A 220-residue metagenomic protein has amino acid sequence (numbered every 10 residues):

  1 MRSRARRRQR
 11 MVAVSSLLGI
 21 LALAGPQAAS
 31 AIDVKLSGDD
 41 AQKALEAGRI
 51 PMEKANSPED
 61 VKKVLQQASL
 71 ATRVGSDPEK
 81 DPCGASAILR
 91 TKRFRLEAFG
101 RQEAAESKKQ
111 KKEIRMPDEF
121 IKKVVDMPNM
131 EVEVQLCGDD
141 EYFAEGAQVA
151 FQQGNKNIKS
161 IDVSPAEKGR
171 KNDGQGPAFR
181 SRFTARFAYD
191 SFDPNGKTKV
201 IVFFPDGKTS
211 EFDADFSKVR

Functional and structural regions predicted by a protein language model:
M1-S3, A29: Short intrinsically disordered, low-complexity coil segments enriched in acidic
S3-S16: Bacterial N-terminal signal peptides that target proteins for export
V14-A24: Bacterial N-terminal signal peptides
G25-A31: Sec/Tat signal peptide C-region and signal peptidase I cleavage site
A31-R220: Conserved functional micro-motifs across diverse proteins
